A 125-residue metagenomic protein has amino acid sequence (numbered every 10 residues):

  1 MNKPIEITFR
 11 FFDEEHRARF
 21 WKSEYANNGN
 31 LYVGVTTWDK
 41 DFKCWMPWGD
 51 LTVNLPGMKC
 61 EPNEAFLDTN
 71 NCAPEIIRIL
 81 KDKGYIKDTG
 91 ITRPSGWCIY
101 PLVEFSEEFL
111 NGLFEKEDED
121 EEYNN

Functional and structural regions predicted by a protein language model:
P4, F11, R17-W38, F42-D50: Catalytic phosphate/metal-binding cores of nucleic-acid and nucleotide-processing enzymes, i.e., regions that mediate
P4-E6, Y100: Short, acidic/polar N-cap/turn motifs at the starts of alpha helices
R10-F11, E75: Alpha-helical interaction segments
A26, K59-E61, T92, N111: A generic structural micro-environment signature that highlights single residues at secondary-structure boundaries
G34-G84: Acidic, aromatic-enriched beta-alpha/helix-loop junctions
T69-D120: Short, compact, well-ordered microdomains
Y123-N125: Non-Sec secretion/translocation targeting segments of pathogen effectors
